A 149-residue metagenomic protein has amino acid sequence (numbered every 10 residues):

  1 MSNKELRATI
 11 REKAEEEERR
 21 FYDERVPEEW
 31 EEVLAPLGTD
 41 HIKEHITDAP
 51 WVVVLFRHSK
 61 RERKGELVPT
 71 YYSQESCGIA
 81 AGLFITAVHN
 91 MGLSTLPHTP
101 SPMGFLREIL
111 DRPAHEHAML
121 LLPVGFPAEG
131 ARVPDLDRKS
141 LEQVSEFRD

Functional and structural regions predicted by a protein language model:
M1-D48: N-terminal amphipathic, basic helical "cap/leader" segment at the start of enzyme domains
N3, F56-S59: Histidine- and/or cysteine-centered catalytic micro-motif in compact active-site loops
P36-H41, L106-E108, A131: Glycine-rich, charged/polar anion/phosphate-binding loops that engage phosphate groups from diverse ligands
E44-T47, D111-A114, D137: Solvent-exposed alpha-helices and their adjacent loops that cap or buttress functional pockets in soluble metabolic
T47-F56: Short coil-to-beta-strand
S59-I109: Small-aliphatic-rich amphipathic alpha-helix that forms the alpha element of a beta-alpha
L106-M119: Short, electropositive alpha-helical surface patch
H117-D149: C-terminal helix-cap and adjacent tail motif
